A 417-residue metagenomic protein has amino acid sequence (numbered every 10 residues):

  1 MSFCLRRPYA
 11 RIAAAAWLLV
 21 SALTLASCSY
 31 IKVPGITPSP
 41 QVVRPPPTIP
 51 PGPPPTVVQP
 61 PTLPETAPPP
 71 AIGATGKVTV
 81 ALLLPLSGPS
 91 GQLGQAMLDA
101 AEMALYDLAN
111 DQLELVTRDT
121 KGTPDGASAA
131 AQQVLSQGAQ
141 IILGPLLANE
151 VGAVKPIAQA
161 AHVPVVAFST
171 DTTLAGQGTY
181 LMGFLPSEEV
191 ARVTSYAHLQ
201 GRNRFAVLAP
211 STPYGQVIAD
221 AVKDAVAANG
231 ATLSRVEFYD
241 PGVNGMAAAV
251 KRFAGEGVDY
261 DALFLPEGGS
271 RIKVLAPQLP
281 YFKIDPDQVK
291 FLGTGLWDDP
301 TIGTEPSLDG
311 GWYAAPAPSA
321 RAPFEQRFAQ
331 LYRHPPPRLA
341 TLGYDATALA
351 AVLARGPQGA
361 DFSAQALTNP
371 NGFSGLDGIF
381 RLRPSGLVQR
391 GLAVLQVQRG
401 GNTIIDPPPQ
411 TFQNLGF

Functional and structural regions predicted by a protein language model:
S2-V20, A26-F417: Extracytosolic ligand-binding ectodomains
